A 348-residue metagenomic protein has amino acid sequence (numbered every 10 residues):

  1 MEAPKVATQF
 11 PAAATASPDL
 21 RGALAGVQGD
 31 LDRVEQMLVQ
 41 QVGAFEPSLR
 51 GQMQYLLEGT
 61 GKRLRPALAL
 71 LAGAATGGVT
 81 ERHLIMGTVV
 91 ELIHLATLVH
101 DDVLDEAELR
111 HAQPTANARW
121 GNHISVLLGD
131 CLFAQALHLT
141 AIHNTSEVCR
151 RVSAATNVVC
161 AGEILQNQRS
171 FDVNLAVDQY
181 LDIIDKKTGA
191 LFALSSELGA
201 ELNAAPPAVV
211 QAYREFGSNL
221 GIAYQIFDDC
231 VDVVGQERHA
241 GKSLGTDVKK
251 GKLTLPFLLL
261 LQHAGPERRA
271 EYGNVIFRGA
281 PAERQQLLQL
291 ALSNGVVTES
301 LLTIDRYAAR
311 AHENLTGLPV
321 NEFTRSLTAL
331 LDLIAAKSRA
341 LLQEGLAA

Functional and structural regions predicted by a protein language model:
M1-A348: All-alpha prenyltransferase/terpene-synthase fold signal
